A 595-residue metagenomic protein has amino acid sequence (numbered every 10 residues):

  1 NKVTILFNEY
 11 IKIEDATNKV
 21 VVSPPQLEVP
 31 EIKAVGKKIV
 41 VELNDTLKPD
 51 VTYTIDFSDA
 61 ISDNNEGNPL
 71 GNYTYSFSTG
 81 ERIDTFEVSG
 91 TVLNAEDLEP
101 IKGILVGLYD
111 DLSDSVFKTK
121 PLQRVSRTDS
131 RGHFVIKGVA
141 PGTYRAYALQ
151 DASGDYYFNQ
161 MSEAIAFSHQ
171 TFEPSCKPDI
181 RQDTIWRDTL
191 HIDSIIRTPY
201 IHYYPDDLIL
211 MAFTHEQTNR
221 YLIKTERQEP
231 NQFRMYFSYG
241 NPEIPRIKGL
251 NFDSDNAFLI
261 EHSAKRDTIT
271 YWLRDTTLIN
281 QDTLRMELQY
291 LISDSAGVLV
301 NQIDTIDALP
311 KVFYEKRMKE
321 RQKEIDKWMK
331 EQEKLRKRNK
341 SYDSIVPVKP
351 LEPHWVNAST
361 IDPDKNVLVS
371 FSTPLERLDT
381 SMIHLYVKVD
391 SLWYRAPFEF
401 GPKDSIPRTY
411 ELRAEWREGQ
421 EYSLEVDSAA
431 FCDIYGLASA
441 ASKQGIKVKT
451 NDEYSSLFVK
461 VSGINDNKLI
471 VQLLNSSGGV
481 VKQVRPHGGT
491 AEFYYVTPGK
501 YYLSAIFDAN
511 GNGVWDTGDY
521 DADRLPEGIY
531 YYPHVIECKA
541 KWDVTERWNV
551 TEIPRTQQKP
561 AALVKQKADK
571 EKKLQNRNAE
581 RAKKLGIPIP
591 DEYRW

Functional and structural regions predicted by a protein language model:
N1-W595: N-terminal targeting or signal-anchor segments and their processing/structural boundaries
